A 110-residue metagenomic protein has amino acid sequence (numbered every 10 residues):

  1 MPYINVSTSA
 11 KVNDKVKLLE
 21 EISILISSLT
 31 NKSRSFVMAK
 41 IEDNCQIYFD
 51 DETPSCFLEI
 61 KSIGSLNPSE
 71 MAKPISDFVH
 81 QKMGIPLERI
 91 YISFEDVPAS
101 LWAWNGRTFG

Functional and structural regions predicted by a protein language model:
M1-G110: Interaction-mediating elements
